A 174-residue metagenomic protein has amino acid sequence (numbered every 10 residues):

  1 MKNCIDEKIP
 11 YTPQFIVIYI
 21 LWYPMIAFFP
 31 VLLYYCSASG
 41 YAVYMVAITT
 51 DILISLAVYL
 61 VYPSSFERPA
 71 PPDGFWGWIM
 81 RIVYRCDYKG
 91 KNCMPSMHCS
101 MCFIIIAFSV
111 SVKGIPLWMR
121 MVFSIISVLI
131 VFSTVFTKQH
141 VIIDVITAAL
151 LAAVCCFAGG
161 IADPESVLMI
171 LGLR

Functional and structural regions predicted by a protein language model:
M1-I26, P71-P72, G77-M80: N-terminal transmembrane-helix/juxtamembrane module of multi-pass inner/ER membrane proteins
I16-I20, P24, V43-A47, P95 (+1 more regions): Alpha-helical transmembrane segments of integral membrane proteins
W22-A27, T50, H98-I106: Core segments of transmembrane alpha-helices that mediate helix-helix packing or line hydrophobic substrate/ligand
I26-V61: Interfacial segments of alpha-helical transmembrane regions
S39-M45, E67-P72, K89-H98: Hydrophobic alpha-helical transmembrane segments
I52, V58-F66, I82-C86: A contiguous catalytic/ligand-binding core that recognizes phosphate-bearing ligands
L60-A70, V141, E165: Helix-to-loop transition at the C-terminal end of transmembrane segments
M80-G172: Membrane-embedded catalytic cores of phosphoryl/pyrophosphoryl-handling enzymes
